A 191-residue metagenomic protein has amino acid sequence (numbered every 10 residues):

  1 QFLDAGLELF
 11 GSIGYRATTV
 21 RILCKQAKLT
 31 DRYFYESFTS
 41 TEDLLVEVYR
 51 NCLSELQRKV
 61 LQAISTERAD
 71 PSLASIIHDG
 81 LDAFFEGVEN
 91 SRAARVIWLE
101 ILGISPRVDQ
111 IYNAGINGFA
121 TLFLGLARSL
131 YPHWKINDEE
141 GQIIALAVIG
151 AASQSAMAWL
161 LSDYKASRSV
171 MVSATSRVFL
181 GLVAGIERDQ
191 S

Functional and structural regions predicted by a protein language model:
Q1, L9-D43, E47: Helix-turn-helix
Q1-L9, E55, D79, A83: Pre-recognition alpha-helix immediately N-terminal to the DNA-recognition helix within helix-turn-helix or winged-helix
V20, Y49-Q57: Short, basic, alpha-helical segments at the C-terminal edge of helix-turn-helix-like DNA-binding modules
E47, L61-E89, V172: Hydrophobic alpha-helical connector segments
S54, P106-P132, Q142-A147, Q154 (+2 more regions): Amphipathic alpha-helical packing segments from all-alpha helical-bundle domains
A63-E67, R95-I101, L130, W159-D163: Secondary-structure edge/capping motif, primarily at the C-terminal ends of alpha-helices and the immediately following
S75, D79, N90-T121, K135-D138 (+1 more regions): Short secondary-structure transition hinges
E86-G87, G125, A145-A166, F179-Q190: Amphipathic C-terminal alpha-helical segment
